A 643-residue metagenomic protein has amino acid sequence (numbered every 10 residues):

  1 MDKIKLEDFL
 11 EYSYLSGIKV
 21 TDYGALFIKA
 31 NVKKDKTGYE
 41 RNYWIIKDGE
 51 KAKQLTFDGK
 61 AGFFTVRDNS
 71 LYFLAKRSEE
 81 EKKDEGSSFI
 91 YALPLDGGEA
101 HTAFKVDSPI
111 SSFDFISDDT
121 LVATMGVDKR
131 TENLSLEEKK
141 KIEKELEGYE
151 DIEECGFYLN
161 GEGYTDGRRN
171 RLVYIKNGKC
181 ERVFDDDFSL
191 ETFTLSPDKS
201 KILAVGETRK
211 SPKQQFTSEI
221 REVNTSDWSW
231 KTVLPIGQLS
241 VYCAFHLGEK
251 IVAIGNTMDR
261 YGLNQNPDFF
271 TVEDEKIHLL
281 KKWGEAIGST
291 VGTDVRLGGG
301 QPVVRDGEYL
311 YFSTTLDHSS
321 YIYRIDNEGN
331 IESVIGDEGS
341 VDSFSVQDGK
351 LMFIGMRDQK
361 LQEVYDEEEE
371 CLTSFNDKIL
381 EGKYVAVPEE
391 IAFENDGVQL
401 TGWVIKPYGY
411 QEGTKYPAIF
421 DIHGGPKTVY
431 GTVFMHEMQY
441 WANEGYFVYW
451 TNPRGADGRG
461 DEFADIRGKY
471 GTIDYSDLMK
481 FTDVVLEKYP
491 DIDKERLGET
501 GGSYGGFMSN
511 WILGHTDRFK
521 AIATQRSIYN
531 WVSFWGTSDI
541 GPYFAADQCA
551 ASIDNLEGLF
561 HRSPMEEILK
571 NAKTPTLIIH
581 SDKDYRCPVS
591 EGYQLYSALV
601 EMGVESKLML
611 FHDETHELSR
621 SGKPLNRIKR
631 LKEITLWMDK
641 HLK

Functional and structural regions predicted by a protein language model:
M1-Y14, I46-G62, K83-G86, Y91-P109 (+10 more regions): Multi-bladed beta-propeller domains
S16-K19, E150-I152, Y158-L159, G163-R171 (+6 more regions): Non-catalytic accessory segments flanking enzyme active sites
I18-G24, F63-S70, F113-D119, F193-K201 (+3 more regions): Blade-terminus and WD-like Trp-Asp/Gly-His loop motifs, strongest in beta-propeller folds
A25-A30, L71-A75, V122-M125, I202-V205 (+3 more regions): Residue position within the beta-strands of beta-propeller blades
D35-E40, E80-S87, G163-R169, S211-S218 (+3 more regions): Short, solvent-exposed loop/turn segments at conserved positions within beta-propeller repeat blades
R41, V127-V173, T217-S218, P267-V272 (+2 more regions): Predominantly five- to eight-bladed beta-propeller fold
F375-E495, G502: Cap/lid segment of the alpha/beta-hydrolase catalytic domain
P453-K643: Active-site-proximal cap/loop segments of hydrolase catalytic domains
